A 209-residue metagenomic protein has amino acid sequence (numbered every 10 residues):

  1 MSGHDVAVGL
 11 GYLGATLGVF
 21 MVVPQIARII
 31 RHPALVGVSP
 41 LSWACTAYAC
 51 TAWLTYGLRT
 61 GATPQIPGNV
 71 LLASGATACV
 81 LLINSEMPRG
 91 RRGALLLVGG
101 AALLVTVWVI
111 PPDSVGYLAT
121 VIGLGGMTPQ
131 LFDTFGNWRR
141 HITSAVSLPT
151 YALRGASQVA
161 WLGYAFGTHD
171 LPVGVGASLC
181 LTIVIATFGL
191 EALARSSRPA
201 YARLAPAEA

Functional and structural regions predicted by a protein language model:
M1-A209: Alpha-helical membrane-protein topology signature
